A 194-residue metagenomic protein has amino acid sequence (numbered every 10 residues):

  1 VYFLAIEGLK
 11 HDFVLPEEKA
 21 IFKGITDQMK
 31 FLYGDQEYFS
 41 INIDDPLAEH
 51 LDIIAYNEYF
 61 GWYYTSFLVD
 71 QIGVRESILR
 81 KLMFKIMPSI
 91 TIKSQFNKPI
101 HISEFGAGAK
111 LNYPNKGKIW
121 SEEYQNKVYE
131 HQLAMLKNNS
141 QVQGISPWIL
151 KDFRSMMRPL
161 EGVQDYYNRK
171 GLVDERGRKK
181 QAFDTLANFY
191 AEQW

Functional and structural regions predicted by a protein language model:
F3-W194: Substrate-binding clefts and catalytic carboxylate motifs of secreted carbohydrate-active enzymes
